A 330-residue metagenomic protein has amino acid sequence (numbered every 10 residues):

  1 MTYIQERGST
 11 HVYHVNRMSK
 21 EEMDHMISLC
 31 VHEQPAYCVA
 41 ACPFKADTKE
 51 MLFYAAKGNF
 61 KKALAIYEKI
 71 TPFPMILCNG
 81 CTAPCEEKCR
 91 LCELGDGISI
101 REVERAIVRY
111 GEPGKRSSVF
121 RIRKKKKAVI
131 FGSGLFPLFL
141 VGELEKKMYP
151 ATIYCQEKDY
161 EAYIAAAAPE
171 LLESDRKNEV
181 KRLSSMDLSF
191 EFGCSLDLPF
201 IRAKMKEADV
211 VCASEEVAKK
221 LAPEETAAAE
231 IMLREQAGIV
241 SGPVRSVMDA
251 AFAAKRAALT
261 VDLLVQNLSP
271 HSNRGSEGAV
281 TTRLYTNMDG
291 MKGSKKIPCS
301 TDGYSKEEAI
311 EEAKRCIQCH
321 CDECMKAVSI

Functional and structural regions predicted by a protein language model:
M1-R121, K127, K181, A213-I330: Ferredoxin-type iron-sulfur electron-transfer modules and their immediate structural context
G97-I98, A166-F192: N-terminal glycine-rich dinucleotide-binding loop that anchors FAD/FMN and/or NAD(P) in oxidoreductases
K126, R202-V211: Conserved acidic residues
A128-T152: N-terminal Rossmann-like FAD-binding beta1-loop-alpha1 element of flavoenzymes
S133, C155-K158, P243: Cofactor-binding loop segments of dinucleotide-utilizing enzymes, especially the Rossmann-like FAD- and NAD(P)+-binding
Y149-Y163: Glycine-rich FAD pyrophosphate-binding loop
T152-Y154, S189-G193, I239: General small-molecule cofactor/ligand-binding pocket signal
E191-K204: A conserved short coil-to-beta-strand element within the FAD-binding core of flavoproteins
